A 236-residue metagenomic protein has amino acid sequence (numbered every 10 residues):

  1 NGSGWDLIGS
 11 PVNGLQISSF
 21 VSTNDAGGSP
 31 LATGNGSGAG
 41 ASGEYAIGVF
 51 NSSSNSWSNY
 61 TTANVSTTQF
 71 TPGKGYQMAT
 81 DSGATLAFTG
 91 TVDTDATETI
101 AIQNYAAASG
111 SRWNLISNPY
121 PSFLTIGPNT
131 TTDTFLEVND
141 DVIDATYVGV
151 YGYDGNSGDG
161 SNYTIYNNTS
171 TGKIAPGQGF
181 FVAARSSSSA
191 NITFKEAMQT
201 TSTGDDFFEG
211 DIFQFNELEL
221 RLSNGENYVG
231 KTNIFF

Functional and structural regions predicted by a protein language model:
G2-L15, S19-A26, S37-S42, V49-F236: Compositionally biased Ser/Thr/Gly- and acidic/asparagine-rich, proline-interspersed low-complexity stretches
S29: Substrate-binding clefts and substrate-entry loops adjacent to catalytic sites of polymer-processing enzymes acting on
